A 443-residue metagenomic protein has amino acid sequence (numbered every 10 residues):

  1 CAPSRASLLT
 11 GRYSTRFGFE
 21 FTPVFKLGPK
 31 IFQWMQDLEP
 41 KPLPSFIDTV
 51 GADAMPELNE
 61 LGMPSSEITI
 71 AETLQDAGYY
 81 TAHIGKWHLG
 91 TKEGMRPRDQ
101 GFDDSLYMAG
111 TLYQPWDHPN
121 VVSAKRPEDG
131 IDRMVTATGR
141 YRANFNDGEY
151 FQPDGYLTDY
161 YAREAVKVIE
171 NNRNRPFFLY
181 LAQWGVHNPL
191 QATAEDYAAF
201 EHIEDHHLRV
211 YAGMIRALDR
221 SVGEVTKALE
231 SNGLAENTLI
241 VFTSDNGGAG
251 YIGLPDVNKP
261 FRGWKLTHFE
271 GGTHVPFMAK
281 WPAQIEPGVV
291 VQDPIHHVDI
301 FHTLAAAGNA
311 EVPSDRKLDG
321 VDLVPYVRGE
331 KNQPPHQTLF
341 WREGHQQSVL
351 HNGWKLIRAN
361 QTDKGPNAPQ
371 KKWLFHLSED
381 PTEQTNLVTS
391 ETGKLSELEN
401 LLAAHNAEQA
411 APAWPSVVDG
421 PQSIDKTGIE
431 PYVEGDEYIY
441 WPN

Functional and structural regions predicted by a protein language model:
C1-R12, E20-K26, H83-M95, M108-L112 (+5 more regions): Short, solvent-exposed turn/loop segments enriched in Gly/Ser/Thr/Pro and often Arg
F25-Y80, W87-P176, Q183-A192: Formylglycine-dependent
A77-A82, G101-D103, R173-L179, L234-I240 (+3 more regions): Loop/turn elements at helix/coil->beta-strand transitions in domains of secreted/extracellular proteins
E93-G101, P189-A194, I203, K227-Q284 (+2 more regions): Histidine-centered active-site microenvironments of extracellular/periplasmic hydrolases and transferases
D104-Q114, G248-E270, I285-V289, D293 (+4 more regions): C-terminal cap/loop subdomain of S1 sulfatases and analogous C-terminal strand-loop tails that border
Y156, Y160-N172, Y197-T238: A long, amphipathic alpha-helix that forms part of the scaffold/cap immediately adjacent to metal-dependent active
R163-Y211, A249-Y251, P255-K259: Active-site His/acidic residue clusters
I300, H351, T362-D363, A368-K371 (+1 more regions): Long, internal low-complexity/basic segments
